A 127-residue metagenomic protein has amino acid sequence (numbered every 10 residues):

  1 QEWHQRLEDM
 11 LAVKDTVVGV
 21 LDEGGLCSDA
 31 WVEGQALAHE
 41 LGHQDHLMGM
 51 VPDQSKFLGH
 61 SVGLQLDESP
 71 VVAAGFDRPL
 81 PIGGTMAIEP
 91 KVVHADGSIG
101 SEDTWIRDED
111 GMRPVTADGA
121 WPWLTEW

Functional and structural regions predicted by a protein language model:
Q1-W127: Active-site neighborhoods and metal-handling regions in enzymes and metal-associated proteins
